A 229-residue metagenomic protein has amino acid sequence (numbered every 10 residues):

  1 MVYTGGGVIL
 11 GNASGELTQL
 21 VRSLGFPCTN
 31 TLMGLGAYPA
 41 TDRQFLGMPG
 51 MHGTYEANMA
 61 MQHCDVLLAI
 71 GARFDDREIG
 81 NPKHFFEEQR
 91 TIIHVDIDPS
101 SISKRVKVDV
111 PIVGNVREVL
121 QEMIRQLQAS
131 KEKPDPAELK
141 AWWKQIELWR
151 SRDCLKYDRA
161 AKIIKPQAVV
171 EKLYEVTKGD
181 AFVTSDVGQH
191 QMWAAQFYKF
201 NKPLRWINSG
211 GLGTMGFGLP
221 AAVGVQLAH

Functional and structural regions predicted by a protein language model:
M1, I9-R22: Glycine-rich phosphate/diphosphate-binding loop of Rossmann-like nucleotide-binding domains
G6-I9, G34, A72-D75, G188-H190: Short glycine-rich anion-binding loops that position phosphate/pyrophosphate groups of nucleotides and phosphorylated
L10-A13, D75-N81, M192, G216-L219: Short glycine/serine/threonine-rich phosphate/pyrophosphate-binding segments that cradle anionic phosphate groups
A13-Q19, G80-P82, K172: A short acidic, amphipathic alpha-helical/loop segment
L17, N58, H63, I102-R105 (+3 more regions): Thiamine diphosphate
G34-K144: Glycine-rich, acidic loop regions that bind phosphate or pyrophosphate groups
Q145-A228: Active-site diphosphate/adenylate-binding microenvironment
